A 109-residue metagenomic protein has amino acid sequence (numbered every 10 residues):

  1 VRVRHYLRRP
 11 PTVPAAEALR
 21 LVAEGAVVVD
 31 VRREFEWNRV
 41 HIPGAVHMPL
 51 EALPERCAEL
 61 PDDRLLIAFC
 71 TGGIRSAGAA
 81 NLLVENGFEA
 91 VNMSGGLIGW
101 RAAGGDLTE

Functional and structural regions predicted by a protein language model:
V1-V27, E34-L65, I74-E109: Rhodanese-like catalytic fold shared by cysteine-dependent sulfurtransferases and DSP/PTP-type phosphatases
F69: Metallo-beta-lactamase
